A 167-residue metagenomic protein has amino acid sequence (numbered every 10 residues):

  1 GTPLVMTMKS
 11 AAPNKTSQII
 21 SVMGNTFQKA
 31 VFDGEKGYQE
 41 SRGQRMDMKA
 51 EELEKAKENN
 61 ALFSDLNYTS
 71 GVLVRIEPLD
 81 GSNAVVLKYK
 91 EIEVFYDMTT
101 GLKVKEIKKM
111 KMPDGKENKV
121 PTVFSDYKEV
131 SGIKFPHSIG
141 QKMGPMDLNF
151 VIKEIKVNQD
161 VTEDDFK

Functional and structural regions predicted by a protein language model:
G1, A11-P13, I20-S21, L53-K57 (+4 more regions): Short amphipathic alpha-helical surface micro-motifs
G1-G43, V72: N-terminal mature ectodomain segment of secretory-pathway/periplasmic proteins
G1-L4, V74-L79, G132: Proteins with a high burden of low-complexity, intrinsically disordered sequence enriched in S/T/G/P/A and R, requiring
L4-M6, T16-Q18, G24-T26, N60-D65 (+3 more regions): Intrinsically disordered, low-complexity segments enriched in polar/charged residues with Gly/Pro, especially when
M8-K15, D33-K36, E52-A56, D97-G101 (+2 more regions): A short, sequence-level motif marking secondary-structure junctions
K9-A11, T26, A30, E35 (+5 more regions): Catalytic loop of the DD-peptidase/beta-lactamase superfamily, centered on the K-T-G motif and neighboring
V31-E93, M98, L102, K109-K116 (+1 more regions): Flexible, processing/modification-adjacent segments and terminal tails in exported/periplasmic/extracellular proteins
S82-F166: Gly/Pro-enriched, hydrophobic low-complexity segments that function as extracytoplasmic propeptides/linkers
